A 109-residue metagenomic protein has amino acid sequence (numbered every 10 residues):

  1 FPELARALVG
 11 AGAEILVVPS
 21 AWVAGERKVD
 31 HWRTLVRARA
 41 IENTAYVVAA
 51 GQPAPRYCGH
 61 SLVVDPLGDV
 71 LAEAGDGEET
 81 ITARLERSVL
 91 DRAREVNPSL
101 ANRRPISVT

Functional and structural regions predicted by a protein language model:
F1-I81: CN hydrolase (nitrilase-like) catalytic-core segments centered on the catalytic cysteine and neighboring Lys/Glu
R6, G10, L90-T109: Cysteine/selenocysteine-centered motifs that mediate thiol-based redox chemistry or coordinate metal-sulfur cofactors
E78-V96: A short, polar/charged loop-to-alpha-helix boundary motif
